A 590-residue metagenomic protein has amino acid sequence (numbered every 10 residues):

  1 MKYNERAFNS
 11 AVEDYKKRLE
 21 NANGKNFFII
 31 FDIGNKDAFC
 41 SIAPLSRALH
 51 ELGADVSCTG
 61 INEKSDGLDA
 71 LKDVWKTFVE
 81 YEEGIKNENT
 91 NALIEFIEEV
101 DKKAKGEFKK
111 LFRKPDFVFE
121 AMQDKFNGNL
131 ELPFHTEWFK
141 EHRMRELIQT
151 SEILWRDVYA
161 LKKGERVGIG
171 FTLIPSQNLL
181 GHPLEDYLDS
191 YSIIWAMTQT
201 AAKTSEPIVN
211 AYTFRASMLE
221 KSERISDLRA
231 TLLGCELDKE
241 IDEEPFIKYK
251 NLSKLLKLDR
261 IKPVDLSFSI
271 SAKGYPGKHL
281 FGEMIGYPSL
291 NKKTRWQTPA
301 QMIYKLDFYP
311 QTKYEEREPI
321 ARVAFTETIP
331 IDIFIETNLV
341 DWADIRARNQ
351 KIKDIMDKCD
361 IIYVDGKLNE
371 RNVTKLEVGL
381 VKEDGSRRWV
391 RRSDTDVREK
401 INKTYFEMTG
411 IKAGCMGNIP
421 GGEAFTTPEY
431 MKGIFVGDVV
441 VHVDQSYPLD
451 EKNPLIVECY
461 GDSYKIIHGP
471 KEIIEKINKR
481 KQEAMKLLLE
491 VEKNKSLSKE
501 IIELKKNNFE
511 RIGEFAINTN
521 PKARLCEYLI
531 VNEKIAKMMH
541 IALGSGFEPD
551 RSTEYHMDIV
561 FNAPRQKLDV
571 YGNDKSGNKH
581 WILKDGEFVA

Functional and structural regions predicted by a protein language model:
M1-I434, H442, Y460, G572 (+2 more regions): Active-site bordering "gate/hinge" segments that shape substrate access to catalytic or cofactor-binding pockets
G53-V56, V79, M538-A590: Intrinsically disordered terminal and processing segments
N349, N418-G422, G437-Q445, D450-K452 (+2 more regions): Glycine-rich, charged/polar anion/phosphate-binding loops that engage phosphate groups from diverse ligands
Q350-M356, V440-L449, Y555-P564: Short linear motifs in intrinsically disordered
I355-I361, E451-N453, G461, F561-D569: A short, compositionally biased
V378, I466-I467, I582: Short capping micro-motif at the N-terminus of alpha-helices
A424-K479: Oxyanion-binding "anion nests"
D450, K465-L543, F547-S552: Dual-mode signal for accessory low-complexity, basic/Gly-rich regions
